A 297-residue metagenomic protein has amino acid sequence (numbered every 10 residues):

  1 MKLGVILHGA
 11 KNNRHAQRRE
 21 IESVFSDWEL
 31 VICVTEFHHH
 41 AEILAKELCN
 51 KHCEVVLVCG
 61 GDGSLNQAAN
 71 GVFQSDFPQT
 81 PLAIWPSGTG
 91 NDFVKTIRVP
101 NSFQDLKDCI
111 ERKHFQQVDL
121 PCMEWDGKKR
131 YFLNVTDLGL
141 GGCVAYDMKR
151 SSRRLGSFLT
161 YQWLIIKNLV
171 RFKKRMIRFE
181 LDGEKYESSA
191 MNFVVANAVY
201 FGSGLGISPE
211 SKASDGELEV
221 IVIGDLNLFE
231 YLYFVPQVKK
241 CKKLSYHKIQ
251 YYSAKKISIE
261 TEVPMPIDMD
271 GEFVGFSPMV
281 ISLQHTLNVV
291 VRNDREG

Functional and structural regions predicted by a protein language model:
M1-C59, N70, Q104, E184: ATP/NTP phosphate-donor binding region
I6, H15, Q74-M191: Catalytic core of DAGKc-family lipid kinases
Q17-R19, A69-V72, K95-I97, G206-I207: Short amphipathic alpha-helical segments
A41, D62, F193: Short conserved active-site loop signatures built around small residues
S64-F77: Short Gly/Thr/Asp-enriched flexible loops that form oxyanion-binding sites at enzyme active sites
D137, G141, V194-I207, F273: Glycine-rich phosphate/pyrophosphate-binding beta-alpha loops
S152-T160, P209-E230: Gly/Ser/Thr-rich active-site loops/lids in small-molecule metabolic enzymes that frequently grip phosphoryl groups
L181, E187, K212-A213, V222-G297: ATP/nucleoside-binding phosphotransfer catalytic cores, i.e., glycine-rich phosphate-binding loops
